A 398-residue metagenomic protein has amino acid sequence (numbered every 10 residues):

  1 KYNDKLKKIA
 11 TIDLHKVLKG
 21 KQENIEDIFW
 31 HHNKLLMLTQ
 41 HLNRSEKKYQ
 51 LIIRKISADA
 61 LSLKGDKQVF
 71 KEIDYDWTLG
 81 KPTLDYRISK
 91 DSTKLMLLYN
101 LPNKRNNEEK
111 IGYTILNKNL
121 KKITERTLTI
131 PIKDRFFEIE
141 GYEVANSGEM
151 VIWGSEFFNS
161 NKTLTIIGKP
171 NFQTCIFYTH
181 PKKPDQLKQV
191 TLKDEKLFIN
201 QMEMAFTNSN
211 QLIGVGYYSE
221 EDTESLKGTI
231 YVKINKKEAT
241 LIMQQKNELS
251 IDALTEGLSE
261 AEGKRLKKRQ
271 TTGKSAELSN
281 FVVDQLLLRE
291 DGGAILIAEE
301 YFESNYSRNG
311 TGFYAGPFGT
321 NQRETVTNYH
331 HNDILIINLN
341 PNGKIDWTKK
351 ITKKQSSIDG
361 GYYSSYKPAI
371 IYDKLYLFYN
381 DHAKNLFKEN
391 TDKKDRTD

Functional and structural regions predicted by a protein language model:
K1, K7-K19, D59-W77, K122-T127 (+3 more regions): Aromatic (tryptophan-biased) beta-strands that constitute blades/sheets of beta-rich domains
Y2-D4, Q50-A60, E109-K122, I166-D185 (+3 more regions): Beta-propeller blade signature
K5-K48, D66-G80, T129-E140, V144-S147 (+2 more regions): Blade-loop segments of beta-propeller domains
E26-N33, H41-R44, W77-T93, E140-M150 (+4 more regions): Structural signature of eukaryotic scaffold interfaces centered on beta-propeller domains
L42-Y49, K94-E109, S155-P170, Y217-T229 (+2 more regions): Short, conserved, GDST-rich strand-edge loop motifs in beta-rich repeat architectures
K48-R87, K110-I111, T129, Q186 (+1 more regions): Asp-box/WD-like beta-propeller blade repeats and closely related beta-sheet repeat scaffolds
D76-K193, N208-N210: Solenoidal tandem-repeat scaffolds enriched in leucines and small polar residues
S147, I166-A298: Long, internal scaffold/assembly segments composed of regular secondary structure
